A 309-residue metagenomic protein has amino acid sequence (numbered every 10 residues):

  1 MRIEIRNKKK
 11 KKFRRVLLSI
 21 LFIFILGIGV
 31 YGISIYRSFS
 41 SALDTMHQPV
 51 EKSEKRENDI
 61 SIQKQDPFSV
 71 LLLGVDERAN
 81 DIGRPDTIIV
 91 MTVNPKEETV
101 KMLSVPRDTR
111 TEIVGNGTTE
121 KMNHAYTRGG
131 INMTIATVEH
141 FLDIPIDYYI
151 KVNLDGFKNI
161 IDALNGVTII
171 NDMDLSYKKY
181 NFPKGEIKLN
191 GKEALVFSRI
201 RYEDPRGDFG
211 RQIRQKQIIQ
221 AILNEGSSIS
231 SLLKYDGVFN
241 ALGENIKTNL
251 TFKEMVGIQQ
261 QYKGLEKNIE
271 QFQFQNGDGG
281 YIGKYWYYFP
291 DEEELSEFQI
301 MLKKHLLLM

Functional and structural regions predicted by a protein language model:
R2-M309: Non-catalytic, solvent-exposed segments at the cell envelope interface
